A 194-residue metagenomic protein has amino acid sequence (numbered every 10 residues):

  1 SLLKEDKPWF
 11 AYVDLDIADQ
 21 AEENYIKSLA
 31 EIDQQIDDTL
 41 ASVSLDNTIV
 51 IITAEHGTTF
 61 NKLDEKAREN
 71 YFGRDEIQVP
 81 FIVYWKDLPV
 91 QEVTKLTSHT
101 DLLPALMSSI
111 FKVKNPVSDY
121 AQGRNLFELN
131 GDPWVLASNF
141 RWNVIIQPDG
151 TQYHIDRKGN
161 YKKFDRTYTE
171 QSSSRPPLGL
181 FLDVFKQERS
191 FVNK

Functional and structural regions predicted by a protein language model:
L2-W9, I17-V50, D64: A long, amphipathic alpha-helix that forms part of the scaffold/cap immediately adjacent to metal-dependent active
L3-K7, L45, G73-I77, S138 (+1 more regions): Extracellular/periplasmic catalytic domains that process cell-envelope and extracellular macromolecules
F10-D14, I52, V83, V135: Structural recognition of the beta-strand scaffold that forms the well-ordered cores of secreted hydrolase catalytic
D16-A18, H56-G57: Catalytic metal-binding/acid-base residues of hydrolase active sites
A21-E31, G73-R74, Q91-S98: Extracytoplasmic/periplasmic, Sec-exported soluble proteins
A30, Q34, D38, V79 (+1 more regions): Feature representing long, continuous alpha-helical segments
N47, T53-L88: Histidine-centered active-site microenvironments of extracellular/periplasmic hydrolases and transferases
W85-K194: Membrane-interface soluble catalytic domains
